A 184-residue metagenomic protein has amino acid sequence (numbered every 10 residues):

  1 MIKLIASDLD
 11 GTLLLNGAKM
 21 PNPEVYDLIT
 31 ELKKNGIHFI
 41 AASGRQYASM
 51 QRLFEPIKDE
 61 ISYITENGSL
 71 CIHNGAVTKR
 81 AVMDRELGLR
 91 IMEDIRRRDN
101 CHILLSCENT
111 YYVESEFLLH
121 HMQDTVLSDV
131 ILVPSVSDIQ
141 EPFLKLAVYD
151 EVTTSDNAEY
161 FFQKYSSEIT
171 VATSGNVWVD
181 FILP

Functional and structural regions predicted by a protein language model:
M1, L28, S49, N157-A158: Hydrophobic alpha-helical segments typical of transmembrane helices and their membrane-interface/capping positions
M1-L4, N22, I182-P184: Mg2+-dependent phosphoryl-transfer enzymes with acidic/Ser/Thr/Gly-rich catalytic loops
K3-A18: Asp-based phosphoryl-transfer active-site loop
S7, L70-H73, I139-E141, A172: Short, basic/glycine-rich phosphate-binding loops at helix/coil junctions that contact nucleotide phosphates
L13-L15, I72-G75, D180: A short acidic, helix-capping loop that chelates divalent metal ions and anchors anionic groups
M20-H120: Active-site phosphate-binding/coordination module
N100-H102, S106-P184: Conserved acidic, metal-coordinating active-site core of Asp-based, Mg2+-dependent phosphoryl-transfer enzymes
